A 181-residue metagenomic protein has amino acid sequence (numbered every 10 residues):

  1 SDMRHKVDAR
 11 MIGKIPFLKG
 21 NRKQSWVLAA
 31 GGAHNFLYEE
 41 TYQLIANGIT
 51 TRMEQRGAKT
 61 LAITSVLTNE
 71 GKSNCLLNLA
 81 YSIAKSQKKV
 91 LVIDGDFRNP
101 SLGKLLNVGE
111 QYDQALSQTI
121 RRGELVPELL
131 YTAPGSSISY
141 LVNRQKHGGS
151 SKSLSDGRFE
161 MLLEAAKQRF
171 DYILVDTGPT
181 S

Functional and structural regions predicted by a protein language model:
S1-L91, G95-S117, P127-E128, T132 (+2 more regions): Short boundary/hinge segments that flank catalytic cores
A115-R121, Y140-S181: Switch II (G3) loop of P-loop NTPases
T132-S139: Beta-strand-turn-beta hairpins that frame and shape the catalytic cleft of phosphate-ester-processing enzymes
